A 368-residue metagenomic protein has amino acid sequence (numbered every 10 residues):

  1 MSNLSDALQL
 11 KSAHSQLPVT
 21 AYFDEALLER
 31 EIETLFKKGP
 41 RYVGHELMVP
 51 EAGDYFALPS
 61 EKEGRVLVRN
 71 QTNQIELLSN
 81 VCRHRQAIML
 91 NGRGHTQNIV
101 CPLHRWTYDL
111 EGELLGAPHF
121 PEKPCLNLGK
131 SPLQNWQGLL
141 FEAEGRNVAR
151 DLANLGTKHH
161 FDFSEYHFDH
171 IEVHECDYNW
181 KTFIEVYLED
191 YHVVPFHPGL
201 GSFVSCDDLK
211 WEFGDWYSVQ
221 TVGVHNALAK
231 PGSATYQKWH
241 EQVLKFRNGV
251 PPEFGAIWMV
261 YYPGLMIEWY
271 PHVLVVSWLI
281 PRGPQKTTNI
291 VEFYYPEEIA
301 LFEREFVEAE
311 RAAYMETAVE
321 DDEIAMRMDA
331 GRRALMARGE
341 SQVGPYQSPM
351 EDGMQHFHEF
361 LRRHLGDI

Functional and structural regions predicted by a protein language model:
M1-S2: Fe(II)/2-oxoglutarate
S5-V19, S164-Y166: Short, contiguous pre-domain boundary segments
A21-S60, R65: Non-catalytic accessory segments flanking enzyme active sites
F36-P40, A87, H192: Generic structural signal for secondary-structure transition and capping sites
K38-G44, M48-P50, E113-H119, W258-P263: Short Pro/Gly-enriched beta-strand edge/turn motifs at strand-loop
V43, M89, L114, L200 (+1 more regions): Short clusters of hydrophobic/aromatic residues that line enzyme substrate/ligand-binding pockets
M48-R146, A153: Rieske [2Fe-2S] iron-sulfur-binding domain
R69, Q74, N80, P132-Q134 (+2 more regions): C-terminal catalytic domain of Rieske-type non-heme iron oxygenases
